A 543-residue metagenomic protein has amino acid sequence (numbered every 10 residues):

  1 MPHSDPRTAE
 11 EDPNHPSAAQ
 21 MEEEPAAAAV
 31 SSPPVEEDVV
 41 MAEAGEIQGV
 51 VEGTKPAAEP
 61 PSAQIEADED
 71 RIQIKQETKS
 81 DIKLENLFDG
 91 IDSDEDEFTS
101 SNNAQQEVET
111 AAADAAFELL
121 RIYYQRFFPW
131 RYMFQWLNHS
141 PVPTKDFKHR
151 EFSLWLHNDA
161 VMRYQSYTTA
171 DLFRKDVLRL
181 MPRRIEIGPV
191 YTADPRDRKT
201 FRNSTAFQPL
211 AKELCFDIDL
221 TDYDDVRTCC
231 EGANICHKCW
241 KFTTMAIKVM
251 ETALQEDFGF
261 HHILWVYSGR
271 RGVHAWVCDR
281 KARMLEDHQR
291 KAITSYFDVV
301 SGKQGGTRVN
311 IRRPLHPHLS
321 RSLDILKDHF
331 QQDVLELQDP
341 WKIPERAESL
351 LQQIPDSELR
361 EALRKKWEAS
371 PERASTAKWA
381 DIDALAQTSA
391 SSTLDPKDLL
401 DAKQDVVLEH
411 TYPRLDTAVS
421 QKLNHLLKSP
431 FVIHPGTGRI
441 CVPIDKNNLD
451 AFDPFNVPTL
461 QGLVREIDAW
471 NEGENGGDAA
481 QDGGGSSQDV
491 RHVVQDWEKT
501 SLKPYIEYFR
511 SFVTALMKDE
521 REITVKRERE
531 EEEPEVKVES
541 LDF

Functional and structural regions predicted by a protein language model:
M1-A18, E22-E23: PEST-like, low-complexity acidic/proline-rich intrinsically disordered segments, predominantly at protein N-termini
P2-D5, S31-S32, E37-G49, G53-K55 (+9 more regions): Signature for HUH/AEP ssDNA processing cores
S17-D38: N-terminal intrinsically disordered, low-complexity tails
L214, V273, L427: Residue-level detector of short, conserved catalytic/binding motifs and their immediate flanks
R271, K291-A292, K446-L449: Amphipathic alpha-helical scaffolding segments
V273-R280: A short beta-strand motif that forms the metal-chelation/ATP-contact edge of phosphoryl-transfer active sites
Q421-L426, R439: Active-site lining segments that contact anionic ligands and/or coordinate catalytic metals
T437-G473: Low-complexity, glycine/alanine/valine/leucine- and proline-rich hydrophobic stretches
